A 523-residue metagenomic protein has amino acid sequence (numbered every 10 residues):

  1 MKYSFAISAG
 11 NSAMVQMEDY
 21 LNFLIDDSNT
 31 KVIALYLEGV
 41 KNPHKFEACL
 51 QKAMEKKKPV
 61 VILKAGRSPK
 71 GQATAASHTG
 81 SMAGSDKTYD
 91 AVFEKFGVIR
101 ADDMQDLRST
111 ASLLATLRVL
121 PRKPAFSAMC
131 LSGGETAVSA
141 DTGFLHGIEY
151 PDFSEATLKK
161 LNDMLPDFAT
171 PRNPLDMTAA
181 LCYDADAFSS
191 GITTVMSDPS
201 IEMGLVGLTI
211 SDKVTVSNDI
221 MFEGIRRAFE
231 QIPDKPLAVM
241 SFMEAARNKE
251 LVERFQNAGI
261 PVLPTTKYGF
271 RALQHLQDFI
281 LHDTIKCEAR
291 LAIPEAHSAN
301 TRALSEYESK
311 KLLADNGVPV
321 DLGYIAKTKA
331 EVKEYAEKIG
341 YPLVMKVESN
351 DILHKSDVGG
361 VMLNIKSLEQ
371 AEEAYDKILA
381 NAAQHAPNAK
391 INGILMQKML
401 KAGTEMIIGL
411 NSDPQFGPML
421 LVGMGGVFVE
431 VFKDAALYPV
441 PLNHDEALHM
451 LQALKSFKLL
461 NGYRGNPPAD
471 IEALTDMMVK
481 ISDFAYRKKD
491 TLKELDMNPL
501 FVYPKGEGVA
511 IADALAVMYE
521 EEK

Functional and structural regions predicted by a protein language model:
M1-K523: Catalytic-core regions of core metabolic enzymes, especially those transforming organic acids/acyl-group intermediates
